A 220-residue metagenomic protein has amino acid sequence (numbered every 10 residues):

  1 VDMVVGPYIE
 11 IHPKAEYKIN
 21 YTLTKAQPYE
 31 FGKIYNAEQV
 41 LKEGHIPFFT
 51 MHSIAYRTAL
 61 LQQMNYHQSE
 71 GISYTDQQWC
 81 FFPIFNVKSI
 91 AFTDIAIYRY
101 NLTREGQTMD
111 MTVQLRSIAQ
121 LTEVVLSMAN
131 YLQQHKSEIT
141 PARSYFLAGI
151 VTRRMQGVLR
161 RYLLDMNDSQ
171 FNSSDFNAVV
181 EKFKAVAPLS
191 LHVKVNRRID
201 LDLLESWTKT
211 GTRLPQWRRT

Functional and structural regions predicted by a protein language model:
V1-T93, Y98-R116: Donor-binding/catalytic cores of nucleotide-activated saccharide and glycerol-phosphate transferases/polymerases
H45, S117, S144-A148, D165-D168: Generic alpha-helical structural element
L61, L132, R218-T220: Hydrophobic alpha-helix position signal
M64, H135, P141-R143: Residue-level recognition of alpha-helix termini/interfacial anchor residues
I84, S144-R160: P-loop NTPase catalytic cores that bind/hydrolyze ATP
I95-R104, D110-E138, R154-P188: Catalytic core of nucleotide-sugar-dependent glycosyltransferases
I139-S144, L191-V195: Short, surface-exposed acidic
L163-T220: Membrane-interface aromatic/basic loop that binds lipid-linked glycans or pyrophosphate carriers, typified by
